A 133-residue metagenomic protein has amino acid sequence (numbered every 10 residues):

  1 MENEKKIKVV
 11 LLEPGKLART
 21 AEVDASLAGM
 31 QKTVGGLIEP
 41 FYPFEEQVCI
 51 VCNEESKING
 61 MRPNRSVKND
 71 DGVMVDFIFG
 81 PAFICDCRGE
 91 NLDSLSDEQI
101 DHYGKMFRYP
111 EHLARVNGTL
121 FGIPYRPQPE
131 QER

Functional and structural regions predicted by a protein language model:
M1-G29: Short, surface-exposed beta-strand/turn modules with glycine/proline-rich turns and flanking aromatic residues
K16-T20, K57-R62, E90-L95: Short, surface-exposed beta-strand/loop "edge" segments at domain boundaries and coil↔beta transitions
Y42: Catalytic phosphate/metal-binding cores of nucleic-acid and nucleotide-processing enzymes, i.e., regions that mediate
E46-D70: Short, structured protein-protein interaction patches enriched in aromatics and acidic/basic residues, typified by
D70, M74-N91, D97-E98: Helix-rich interaction surfaces within compact, conserved domain-sized segments that mediate assembly or partner
D93-R126: Extended coiled-coil/helical scaffolds and adjacent low-complexity linkers that mediate multimerization and adaptor
Q128-R133: Non-Sec secretion/translocation targeting segments of pathogen effectors
